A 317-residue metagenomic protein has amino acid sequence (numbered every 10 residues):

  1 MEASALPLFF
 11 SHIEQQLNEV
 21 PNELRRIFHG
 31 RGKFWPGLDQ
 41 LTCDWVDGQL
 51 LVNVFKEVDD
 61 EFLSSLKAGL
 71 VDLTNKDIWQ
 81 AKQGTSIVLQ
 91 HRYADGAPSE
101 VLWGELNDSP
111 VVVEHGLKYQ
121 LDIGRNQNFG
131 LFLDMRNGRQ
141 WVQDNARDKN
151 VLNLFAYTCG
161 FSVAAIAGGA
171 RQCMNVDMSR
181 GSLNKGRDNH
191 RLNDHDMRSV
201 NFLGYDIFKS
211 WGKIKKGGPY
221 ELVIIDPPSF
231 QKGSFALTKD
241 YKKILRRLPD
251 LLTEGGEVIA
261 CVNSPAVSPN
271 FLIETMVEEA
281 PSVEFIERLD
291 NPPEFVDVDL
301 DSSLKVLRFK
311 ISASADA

Functional and structural regions predicted by a protein language model:
M1-Q49: Non-catalytic accessory regions of SAM-dependent methyltransferases
P36-G37, T42-D44, S65-F132, Q140: Non-catalytic substrate-recognition/targeting regions of SAM-dependent transferases
D148-Y157: Conserved class I S-adenosyl-L-methionine
T158-R171: Conserved SAM-binding loop of SAM-dependent methyltransferases across substrates and taxa, primarily the Class I
Q172-D177: Conserved SAM-binding motif I beta-strand of class I
M178-I224: S-adenosyl-L-methionine
I207-E279: S-adenosylmethionine
L272-A317: Class I S-adenosyl-L-methionine
